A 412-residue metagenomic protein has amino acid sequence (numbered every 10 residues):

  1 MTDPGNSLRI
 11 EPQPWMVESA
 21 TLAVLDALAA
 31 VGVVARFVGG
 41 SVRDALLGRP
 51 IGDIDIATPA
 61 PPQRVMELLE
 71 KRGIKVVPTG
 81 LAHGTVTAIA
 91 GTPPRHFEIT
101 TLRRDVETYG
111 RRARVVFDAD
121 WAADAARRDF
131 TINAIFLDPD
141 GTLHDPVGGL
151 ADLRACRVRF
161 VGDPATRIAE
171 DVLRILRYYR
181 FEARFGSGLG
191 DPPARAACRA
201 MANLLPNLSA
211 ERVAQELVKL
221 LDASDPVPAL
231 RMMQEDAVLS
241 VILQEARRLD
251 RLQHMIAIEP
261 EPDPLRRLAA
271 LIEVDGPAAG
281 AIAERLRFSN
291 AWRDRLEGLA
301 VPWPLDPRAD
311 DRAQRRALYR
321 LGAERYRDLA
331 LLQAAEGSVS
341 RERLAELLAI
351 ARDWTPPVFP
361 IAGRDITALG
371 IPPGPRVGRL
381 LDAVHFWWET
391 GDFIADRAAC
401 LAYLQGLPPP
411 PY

Functional and structural regions predicted by a protein language model:
M1-Y412: Catalytic cores of the polymerase beta-like nucleotidyltransferase superfamily and closely associated nucleotide
